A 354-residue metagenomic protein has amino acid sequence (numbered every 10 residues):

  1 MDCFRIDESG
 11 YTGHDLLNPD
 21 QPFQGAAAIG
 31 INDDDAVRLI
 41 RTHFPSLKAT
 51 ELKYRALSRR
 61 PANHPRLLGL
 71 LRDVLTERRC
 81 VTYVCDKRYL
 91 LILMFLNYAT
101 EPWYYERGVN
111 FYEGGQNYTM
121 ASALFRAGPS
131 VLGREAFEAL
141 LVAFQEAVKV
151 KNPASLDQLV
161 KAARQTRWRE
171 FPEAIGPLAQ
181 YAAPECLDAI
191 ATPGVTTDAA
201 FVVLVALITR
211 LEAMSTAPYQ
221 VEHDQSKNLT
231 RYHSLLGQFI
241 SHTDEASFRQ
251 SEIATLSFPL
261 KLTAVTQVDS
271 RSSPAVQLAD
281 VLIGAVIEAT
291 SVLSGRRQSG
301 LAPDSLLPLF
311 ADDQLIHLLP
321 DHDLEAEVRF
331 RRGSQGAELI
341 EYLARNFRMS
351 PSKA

Functional and structural regions predicted by a protein language model:
M1-A354: Phosphate-ester processing/binding pockets and catalytic centers
